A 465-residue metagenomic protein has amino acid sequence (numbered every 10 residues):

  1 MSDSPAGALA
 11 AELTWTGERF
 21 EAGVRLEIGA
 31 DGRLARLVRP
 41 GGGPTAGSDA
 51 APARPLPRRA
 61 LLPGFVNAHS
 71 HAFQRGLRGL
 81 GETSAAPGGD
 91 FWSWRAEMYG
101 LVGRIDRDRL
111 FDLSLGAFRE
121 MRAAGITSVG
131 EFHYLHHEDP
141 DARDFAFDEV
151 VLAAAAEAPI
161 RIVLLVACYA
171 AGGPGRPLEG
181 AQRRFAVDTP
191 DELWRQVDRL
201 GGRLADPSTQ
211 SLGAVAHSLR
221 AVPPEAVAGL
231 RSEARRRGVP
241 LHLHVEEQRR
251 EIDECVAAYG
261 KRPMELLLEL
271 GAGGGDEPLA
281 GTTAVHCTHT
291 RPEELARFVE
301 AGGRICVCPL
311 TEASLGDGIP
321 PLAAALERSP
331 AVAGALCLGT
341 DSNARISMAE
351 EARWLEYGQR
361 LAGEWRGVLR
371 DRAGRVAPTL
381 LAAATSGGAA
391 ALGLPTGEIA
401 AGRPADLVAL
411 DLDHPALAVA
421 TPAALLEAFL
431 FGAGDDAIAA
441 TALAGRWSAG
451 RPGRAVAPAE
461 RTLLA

Functional and structural regions predicted by a protein language model:
M1-S48, A60-L61, R446: N-terminal metal-binding scaffold of metallo-dependent hydrolase/deaminase domains
E12, G32, R58, H69 (+14 more regions): Divalent metal-coordination and catalytic microenvironments
P63-R75, P240-R249: Histidine-centered catalytic micro-motifs
G79-R161, E192-P207, A465: Alpha-helical scaffold segments that flank or form the walls of functional sites
H137-T288: Metal-coordinating catalytic core of metallo-dependent amide/deamination hydrolases
L268-E277, A323-A416: His/Asp/Glu-enriched, well-ordered alpha-helical/loop segment that forms or immediately abuts the divalent-metal
T290-E293, V299-S329, G334-T340: A conserved active-site cap/scaffold subdomain adjacent to cofactor or substrate pockets
P404-G453, E460: C-terminal cap of metal-dependent C-N hydrolases
